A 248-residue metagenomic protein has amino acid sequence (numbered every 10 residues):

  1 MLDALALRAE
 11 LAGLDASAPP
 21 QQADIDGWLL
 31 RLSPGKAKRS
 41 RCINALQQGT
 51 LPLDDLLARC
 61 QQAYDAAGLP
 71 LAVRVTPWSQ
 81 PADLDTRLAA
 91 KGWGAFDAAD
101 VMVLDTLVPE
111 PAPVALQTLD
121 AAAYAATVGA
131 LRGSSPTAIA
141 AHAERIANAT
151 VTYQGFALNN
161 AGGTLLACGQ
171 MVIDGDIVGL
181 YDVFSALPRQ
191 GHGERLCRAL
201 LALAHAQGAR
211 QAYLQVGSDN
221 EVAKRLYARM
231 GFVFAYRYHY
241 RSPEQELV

Functional and structural regions predicted by a protein language model:
M1-A66, Q80, T137-A138: N-terminal charged segments
M1-E10, A99-V101, T106-R145, T164: Short amphipathic alpha-helix that is part of the acyltransferase structural core
L51-A122, R241-S242: Acyl-donor-binding surface of acyltransferase catalytic domains
L53-Q61, D182-S185, R189-A206, Q211 (+2 more regions): Conserved acetyl-CoA-binding loop-helix of GNAT-fold acetyltransferases
A67-P77, A204-Q215: Conserved GNAT acetyl-CoA-binding A-motif
V75-A82, L214-K224, R241-L247: Conserved beta-strand-loop-alpha-helix junction that forms the acyl-donor binding cleft
P81-R87, S134-G155: Active-site rim helix/loop that mediates acceptor-substrate recognition in acyltransferases
H142-A186: A conserved beta-strand-loop-helix scaffold within acyl/acetyltransferase catalytic domains
